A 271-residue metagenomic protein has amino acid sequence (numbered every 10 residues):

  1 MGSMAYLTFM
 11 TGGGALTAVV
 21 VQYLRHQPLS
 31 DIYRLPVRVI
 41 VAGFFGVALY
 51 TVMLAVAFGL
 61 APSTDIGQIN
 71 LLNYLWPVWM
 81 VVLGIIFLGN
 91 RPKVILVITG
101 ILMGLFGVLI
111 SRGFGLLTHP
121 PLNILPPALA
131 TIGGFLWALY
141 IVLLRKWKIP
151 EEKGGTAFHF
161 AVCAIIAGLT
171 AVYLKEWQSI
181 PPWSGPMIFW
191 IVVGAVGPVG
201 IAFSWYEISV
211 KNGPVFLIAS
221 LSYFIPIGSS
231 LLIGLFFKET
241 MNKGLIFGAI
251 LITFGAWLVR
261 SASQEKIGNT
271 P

Functional and structural regions predicted by a protein language model:
M1, L29, F58-P62, S111-N123 (+2 more regions): Membrane-interface helix termini and inter-helical loops of multi-pass transporters
S3-Y23, V37-V41, L96-F106, L125-I132 (+2 more regions): Hydrophobic alpha-helical transmembrane segments of multi-pass integral membrane proteins, especially transporters
A5-L16, L54-R91, V215-L235: Specific alpha-helical transmembrane segments that line the substrate/conduction pathway and gating interfaces
F9-M10, A42, L72-L75, T99 (+3 more regions): Hydrophobic core positions of alpha-helical segments in small-molecule transporters and transporter systems
A18, P92-G115, Y223, L232 (+1 more regions): Hydrophobic transmembrane alpha-helices of multi-pass small-molecule transport proteins
V19, G43-A48, V52, P77-V82 (+6 more regions): Hydrophobic/small/kink-forming positions within alpha-helical transmembrane segments of polytopic membrane proteins
H26-G67, I110, A195-G213: Specific transmembrane alpha-helical segments of multi-pass solute transporters/efflux pumps, especially DMT/EamA
S263-P271: Intrinsic disorder in cytosolic terminal tails and internal cytosolic loops of multi-pass membrane transporters
